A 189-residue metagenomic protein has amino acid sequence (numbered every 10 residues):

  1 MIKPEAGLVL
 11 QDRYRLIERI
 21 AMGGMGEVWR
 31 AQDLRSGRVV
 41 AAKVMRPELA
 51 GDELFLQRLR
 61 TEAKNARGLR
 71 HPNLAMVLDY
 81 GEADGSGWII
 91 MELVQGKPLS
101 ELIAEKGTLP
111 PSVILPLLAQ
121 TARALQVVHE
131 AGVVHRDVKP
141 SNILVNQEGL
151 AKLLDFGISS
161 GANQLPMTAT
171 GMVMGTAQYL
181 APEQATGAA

Functional and structural regions predicted by a protein language model:
L16-G23, V28: Protein kinase glycine-rich loop
Q32-V39: Conserved N-lobe loop of protein kinases adjacent to the ATP-binding glycine-rich P-loop
V44-G68: AlphaC helix of the eukaryotic protein kinase fold
Y80: Activation-segment/catalytic-loop signature of the eukaryotic protein kinase fold
D84-P98, L102: Conserved short submotifs of the Hanks-type protein kinase catalytic core that shape the nucleotide-binding pocket
L117-L118: Activation segment signature within eukaryotic-like protein kinase domains
T121-V133: Protein kinase catalytic-loop region centered on the HRD/HxD motif
